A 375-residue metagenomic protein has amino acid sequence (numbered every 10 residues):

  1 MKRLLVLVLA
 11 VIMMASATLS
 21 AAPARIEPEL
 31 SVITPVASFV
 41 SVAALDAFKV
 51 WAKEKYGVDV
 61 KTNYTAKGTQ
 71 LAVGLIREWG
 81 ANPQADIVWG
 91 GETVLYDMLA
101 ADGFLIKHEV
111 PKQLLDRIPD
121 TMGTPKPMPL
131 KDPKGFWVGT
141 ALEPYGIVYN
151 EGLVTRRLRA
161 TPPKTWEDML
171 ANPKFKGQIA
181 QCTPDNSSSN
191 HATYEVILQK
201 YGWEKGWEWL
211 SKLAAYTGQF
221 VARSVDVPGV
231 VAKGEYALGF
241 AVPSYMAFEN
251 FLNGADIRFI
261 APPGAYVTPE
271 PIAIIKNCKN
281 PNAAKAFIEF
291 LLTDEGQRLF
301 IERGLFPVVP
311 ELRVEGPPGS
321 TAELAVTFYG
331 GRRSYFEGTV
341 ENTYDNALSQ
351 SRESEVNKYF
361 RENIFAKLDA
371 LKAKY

Functional and structural regions predicted by a protein language model:
M1-E29: Short, low-complexity disordered leader/linker segments with a strong preference for bacterial N-terminal type II
A24-M98, P228: Early extracytoplasmic/lumenal segment of secretory-pathway proteins
I33-V36, K131-L142, Y149-E151, R156-L158 (+3 more regions): Short beta-strand->loop
P83-V88, I106-E151, Q178: A structural signal for short loop-to-beta-strand junctions that line the ligand-binding cleft of periplasmic/secreted
V148-L153, T268-N282, L299-F300: A bilobed periplasmic-binding-protein/Venus flytrap-type ligand-binding module shared by bacterial periplasmic
I179-C182, F290-E311: Periplasmic-binding protein-like
V196-A261: Ligand-binding pocket segment of bilobal, Venus flytrap-like solute-binding proteins
F336-Y375: Conserved C-terminal helix/tail region of periplasmic/extracytoplasmic solute-binding proteins
